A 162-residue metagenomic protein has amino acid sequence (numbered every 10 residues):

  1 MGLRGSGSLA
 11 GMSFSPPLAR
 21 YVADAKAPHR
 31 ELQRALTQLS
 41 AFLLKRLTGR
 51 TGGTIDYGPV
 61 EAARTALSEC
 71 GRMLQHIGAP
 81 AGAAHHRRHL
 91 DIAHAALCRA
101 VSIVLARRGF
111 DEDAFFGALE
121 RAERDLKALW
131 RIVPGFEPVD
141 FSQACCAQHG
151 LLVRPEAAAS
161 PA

Functional and structural regions predicted by a protein language model:
M1-G53, V101-A162: C-terminal amphipathic alpha-helix
A10, P17, P59-A62, S68 (+1 more regions): Sparse, context-dependent recognition of short Cys/His-centered cofactor- or disulfide-binding micro-motifs
E31, A35-F42, A63-M73, A96: Amphipathic, well-ordered alpha-helical segments in soluble domains
T54-T65, A84-I92, E112-R124: Short, charged, amphipathic alpha-helical segments
E69-L90: Short, solvent-exposed, charged loop/turn and helix-capping segments that join or cap alpha-helices on peripheral
I92-R99: Elongated alpha-helical scaffolds
